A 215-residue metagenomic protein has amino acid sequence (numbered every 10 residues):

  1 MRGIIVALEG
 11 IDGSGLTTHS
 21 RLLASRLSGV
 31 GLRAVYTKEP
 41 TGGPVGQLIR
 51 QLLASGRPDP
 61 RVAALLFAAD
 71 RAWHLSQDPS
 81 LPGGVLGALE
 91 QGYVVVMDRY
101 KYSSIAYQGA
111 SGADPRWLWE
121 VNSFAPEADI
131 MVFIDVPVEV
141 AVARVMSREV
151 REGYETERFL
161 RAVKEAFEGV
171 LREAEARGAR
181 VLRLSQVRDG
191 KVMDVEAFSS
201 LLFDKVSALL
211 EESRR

Functional and structural regions predicted by a protein language model:
L8: Hydrophobic anchor at the beta1->P-loop junction of P-loop NTPases
I11: P-loop (Walker A) phosphate-binding loop of NTP-binding proteins
S14: ATP-binding Walker
T17: Walker A/P-loop
A24, E139-R215: NTP-dependent small-molecule kinase module
L32-E120: ATP-dependent small-molecule kinase phosphotransfer cores that center on conserved nucleotide phosphate-binding segments
R99-A166: A glycine- and Lys/Arg-enriched "phosphate-lid" helix/loop adjacent to the NTP-binding pocket of small-molecule kinases
